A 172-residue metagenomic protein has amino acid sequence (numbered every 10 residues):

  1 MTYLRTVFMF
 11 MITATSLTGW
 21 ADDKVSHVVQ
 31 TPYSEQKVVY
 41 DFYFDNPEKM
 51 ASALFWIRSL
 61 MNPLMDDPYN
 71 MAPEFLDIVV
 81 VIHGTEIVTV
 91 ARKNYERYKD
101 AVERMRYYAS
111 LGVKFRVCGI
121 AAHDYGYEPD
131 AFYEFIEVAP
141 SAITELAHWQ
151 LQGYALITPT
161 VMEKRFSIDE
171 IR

Functional and structural regions predicted by a protein language model:
M1-V7: Bacterial N-terminal signal peptides that target proteins for export
M11-G19: Hydrophobic h-region of N-terminal signal peptides that target proteins for export in Gram-negative bacteria
W20-H27: Cleaved targeting-peptide boundary
T31-D45, I82-I87: Acidic/histidine-rich, surface-exposed loop or edge segments in extracytoplasmic proteins
V38-D41, V79-I82, K114-V117, I157-T158: Structural recognition of the beta-strand scaffold that forms the well-ordered cores of secreted hydrolase catalytic
S52-M71: Histidine-anchored nucleotide/phosphate-binding helix
M71-V90: Acidic helix-start/capping segments at beta-turn-to-alpha-helix junctions
A91-R172: A cross-taxonomic marker for long C-terminal extensions/tails that follow the last structured domain
